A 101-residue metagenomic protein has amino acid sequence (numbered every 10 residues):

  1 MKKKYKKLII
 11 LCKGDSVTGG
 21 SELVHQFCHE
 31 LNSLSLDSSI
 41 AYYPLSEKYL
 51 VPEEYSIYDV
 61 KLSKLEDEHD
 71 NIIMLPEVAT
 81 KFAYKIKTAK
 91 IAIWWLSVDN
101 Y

Functional and structural regions predicted by a protein language model:
M1-I72: N-terminal pre-catalytic "stem/leader" segment of glycosyltransferase-like enzymes
K64-Y101: Catalytic core of nucleotide-activated saccharide and alditol-phosphate transferases
